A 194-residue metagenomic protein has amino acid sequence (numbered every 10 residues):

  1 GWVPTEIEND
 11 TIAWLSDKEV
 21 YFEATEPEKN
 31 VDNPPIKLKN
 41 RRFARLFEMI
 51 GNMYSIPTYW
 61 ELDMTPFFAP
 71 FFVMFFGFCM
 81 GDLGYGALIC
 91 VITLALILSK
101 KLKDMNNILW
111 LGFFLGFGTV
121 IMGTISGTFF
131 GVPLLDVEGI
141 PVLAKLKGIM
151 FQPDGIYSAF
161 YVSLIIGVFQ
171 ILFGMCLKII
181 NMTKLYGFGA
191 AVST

Functional and structural regions predicted by a protein language model:
G1-T5: Short beta-strand-to-loop capping motifs
N9-T194: Conserved, carboxylate-rich catalytic/transport cores that coordinate ions
